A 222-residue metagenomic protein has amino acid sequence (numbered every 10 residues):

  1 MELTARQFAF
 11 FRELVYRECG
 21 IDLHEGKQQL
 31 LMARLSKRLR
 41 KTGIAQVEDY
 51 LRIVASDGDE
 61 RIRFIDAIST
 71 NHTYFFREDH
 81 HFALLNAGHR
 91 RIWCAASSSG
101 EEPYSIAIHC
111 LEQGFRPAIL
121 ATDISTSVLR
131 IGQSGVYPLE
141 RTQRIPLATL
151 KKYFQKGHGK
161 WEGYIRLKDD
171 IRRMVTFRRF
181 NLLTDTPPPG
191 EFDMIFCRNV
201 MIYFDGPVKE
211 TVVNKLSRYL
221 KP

Functional and structural regions predicted by a protein language model:
M1-W93, I171: Conserved AdoMet
N86-R90, Q113, T186: Glycine-rich helix-loop-beta junction characteristic of Rossmann-like nucleotide cofactor-binding loops
H89-I92, F196, Y219-K221: A generic "structured core" feature
A95, P117-F196, V200-V208: Extended basic-aromatic, gly/pro-enriched interface segments that bind polyanionic ligands
S99-F115: Conserved SAM-binding loop of SAM-dependent methyltransferases across substrates and taxa, primarily the Class I
I108-E112, S134, R218: Short, well-ordered alpha-helices that flank and scaffold nucleotide-derived cofactor binding pockets
E210-P222: A short glycine-rich, Lys/Arg-flanked "PGG" loop and its adjoining helix->strand segment in the class I
